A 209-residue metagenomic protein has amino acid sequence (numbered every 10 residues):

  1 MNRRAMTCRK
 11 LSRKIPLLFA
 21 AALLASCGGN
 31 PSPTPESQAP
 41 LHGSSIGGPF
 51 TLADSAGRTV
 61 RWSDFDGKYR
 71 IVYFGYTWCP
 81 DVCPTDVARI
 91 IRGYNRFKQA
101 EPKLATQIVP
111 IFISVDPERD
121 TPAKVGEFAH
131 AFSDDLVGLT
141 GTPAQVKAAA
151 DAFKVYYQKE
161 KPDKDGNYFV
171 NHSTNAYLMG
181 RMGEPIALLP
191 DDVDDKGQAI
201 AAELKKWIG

Functional and structural regions predicted by a protein language model:
R3-P16: Bacterial N-terminal signal peptides that target proteins for export
L23-S26: C-terminal motif of bacterial Sec signal peptides marking the signal peptidase cleavage site
G28-P31: Bacterial signal peptide processing site
F50-R70: A short beta-strand-turn-helix
S63-D86, I90: Short active-site neighborhood of thiol/selenol oxidoreductases, capturing the structured segment around
Y69, V87-F112: Conserved helix-turn-beta segment immediately C-terminal to the redox Cys motif in thioredoxin-like folds
G126-S173: Short, internal strand/loop/helix patches that form the active-site neighborhood or redox-interaction surface
D163-G209: Thiol-/selenol-based redox modules, centered on thioredoxin-like and closely related oxidoreductase domains
